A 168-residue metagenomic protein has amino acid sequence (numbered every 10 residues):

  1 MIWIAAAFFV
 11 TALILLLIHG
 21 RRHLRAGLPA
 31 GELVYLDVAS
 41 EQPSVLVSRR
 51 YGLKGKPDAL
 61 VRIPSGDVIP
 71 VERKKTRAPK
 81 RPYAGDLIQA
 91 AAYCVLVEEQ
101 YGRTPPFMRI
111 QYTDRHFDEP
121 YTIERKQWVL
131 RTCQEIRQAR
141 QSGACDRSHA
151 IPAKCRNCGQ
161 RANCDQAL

Functional and structural regions predicted by a protein language model:
M1-A30: N-terminal signal-anchor transmembrane alpha helix of single-pass membrane proteins, serving as the membrane-anchoring
G31-S65: Active-site metal-binding core of divalent-cation-utilizing nuclease and nuclease-like domains
S44, S48-R50, E99-L168: Metal-dependent nuclease catalytic regions and adjoining charged, substrate-binding loops involved in nucleic-acid end
G55-P79, Q89-V95: Conserved catalytic cores of phosphodiester-cleaving nucleases, focusing on short active-site segments
A78-P82, D118-P120: A generic structural signal for short coil/turn motifs at secondary-structure boundaries
K80-A84, V129-R131: A short, polar/proline- and glycine-enriched secondary-structure boundary/capping micro-motif
A84-G85, E124: Alpha-helix N-cap and loop-to-helix initiation/capping positions
G85-F107: Metal-dependent nuclease catalytic cores in nucleic-acid-processing enzymes, especially RNase H-like/related
